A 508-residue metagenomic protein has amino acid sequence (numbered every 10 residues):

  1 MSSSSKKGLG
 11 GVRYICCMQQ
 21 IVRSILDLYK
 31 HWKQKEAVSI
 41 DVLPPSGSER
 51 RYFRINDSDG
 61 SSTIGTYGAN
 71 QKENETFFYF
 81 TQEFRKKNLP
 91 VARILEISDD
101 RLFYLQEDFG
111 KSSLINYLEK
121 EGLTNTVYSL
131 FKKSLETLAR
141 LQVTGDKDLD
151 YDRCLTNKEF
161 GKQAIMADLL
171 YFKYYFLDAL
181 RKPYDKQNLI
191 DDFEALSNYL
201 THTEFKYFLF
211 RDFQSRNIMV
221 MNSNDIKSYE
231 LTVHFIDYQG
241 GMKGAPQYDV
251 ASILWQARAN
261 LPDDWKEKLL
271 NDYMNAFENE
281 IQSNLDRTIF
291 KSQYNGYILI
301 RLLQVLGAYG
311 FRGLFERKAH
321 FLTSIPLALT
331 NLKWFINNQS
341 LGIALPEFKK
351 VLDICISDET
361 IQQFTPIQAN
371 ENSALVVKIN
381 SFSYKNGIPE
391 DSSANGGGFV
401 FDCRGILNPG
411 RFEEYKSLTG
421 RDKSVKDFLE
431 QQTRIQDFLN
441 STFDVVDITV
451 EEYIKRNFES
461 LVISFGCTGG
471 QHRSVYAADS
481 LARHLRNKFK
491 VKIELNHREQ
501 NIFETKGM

Functional and structural regions predicted by a protein language model:
M1-S2, K7-G8: Glycine-biased, low-complexity coil/linker segments
Y14-F103, D108, Y207, M221-V233 (+1 more regions): Conserved NTP-binding catalytic cores of kinases and kinase-like/nucleotidyltransferase enzymes across multiple kinase
I25-W32, K147-N157, D168-L209, D225-K227 (+1 more regions): An alpha-helical support segment within catalytic cores of ATP-dependent transferases
R51-N56, L141, L196-V250, N260-L261: Active-site acidic catalytic loop and adjacent metal/ATP-binding pocket of ATP-dependent phosphoryl transfer enzymes
F53-A167, D178: ATP-binding pocket architecture of kinase catalytic cores
L170-A179, P246-S283, L299-F315, A328-F335: Active-site activation/catalytic loop segments of kinase-like enzymes and analogous catalytic loops in related
G307-Q368: ATP/Mg2+ or Mg2+-diphosphate-binding catalytic cores that bind nucleotide phosphates or diphosphates via glycine-rich
P366-L461, N501-F503: C-terminal accessory "lid"/substrate-recognition subdomains
